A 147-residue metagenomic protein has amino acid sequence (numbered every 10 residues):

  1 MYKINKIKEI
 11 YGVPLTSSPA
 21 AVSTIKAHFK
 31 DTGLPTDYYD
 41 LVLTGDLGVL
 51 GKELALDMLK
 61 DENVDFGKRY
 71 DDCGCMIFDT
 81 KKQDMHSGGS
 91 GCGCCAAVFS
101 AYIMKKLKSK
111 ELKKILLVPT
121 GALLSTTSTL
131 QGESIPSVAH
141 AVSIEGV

Functional and structural regions predicted by a protein language model:
M1-K8: Phosphate/diphosphate-binding glycine-rich loops and adjacent basic-rich segments that engage nucleotide
Y11: Short glycine-enriched, charge-decorated loop/helix-capping segments at active-site entrances that position
P14-L15, D40-V147: Claisen-condensing/thiolase-fold acyl-transfer catalytic domains that form or cleave C-C bonds in fatty acid
T16-D31, V98-I103: Short, well-ordered amphipathic alpha-helical segments that serve as non-catalytic structural scaffolds within diverse
A20-A27, Y38-L41, L54: Non-catalytic alpha-helical scaffold/packing segments enriched in small hydrophobic residues
A21, K30-T36, D46-L50: Disulfide-rich extracellular domains of secreted proteins
